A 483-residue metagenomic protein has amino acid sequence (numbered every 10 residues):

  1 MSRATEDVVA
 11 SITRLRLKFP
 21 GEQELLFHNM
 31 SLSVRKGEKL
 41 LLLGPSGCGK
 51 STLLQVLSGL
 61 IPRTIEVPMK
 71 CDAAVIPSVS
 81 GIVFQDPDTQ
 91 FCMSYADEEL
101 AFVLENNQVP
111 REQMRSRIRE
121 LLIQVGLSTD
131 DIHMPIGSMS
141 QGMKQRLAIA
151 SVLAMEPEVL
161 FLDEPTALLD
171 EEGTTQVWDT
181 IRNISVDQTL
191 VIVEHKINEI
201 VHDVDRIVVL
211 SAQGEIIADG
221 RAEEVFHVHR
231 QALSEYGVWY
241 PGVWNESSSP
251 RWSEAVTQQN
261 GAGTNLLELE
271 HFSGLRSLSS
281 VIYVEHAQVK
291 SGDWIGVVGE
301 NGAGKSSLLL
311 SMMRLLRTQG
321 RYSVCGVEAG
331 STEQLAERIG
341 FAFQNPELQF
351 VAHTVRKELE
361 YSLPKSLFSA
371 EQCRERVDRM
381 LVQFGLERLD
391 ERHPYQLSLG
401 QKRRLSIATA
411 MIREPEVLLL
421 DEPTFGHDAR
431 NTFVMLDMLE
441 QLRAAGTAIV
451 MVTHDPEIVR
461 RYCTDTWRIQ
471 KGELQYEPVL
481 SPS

Functional and structural regions predicted by a protein language model:
Q113-D131, E371-L389: Conserved ABC ATPase "signature" region
P135-M139, H393-L397: Conserved ABC ATPase signature
I149, I407: Hydrophobic anchor residue at the start of the ABC signature
L153, A410-M411: ABC ATPase C-loop
E156, E414: Conserved catalytic motifs of ABC-family nucleotide-binding domains
L160-D163, L418-D421: Catalytic Walker B motif of ABC-type/P-loop ATPase nucleotide-binding domains
D170, D428: ABC-family nucleotide-binding domains
G214-V238, E473-S483: Conserved beta-strand-loop-alpha-helix hinge in the C-terminal portion of ABC ATPase nucleotide-binding domains
